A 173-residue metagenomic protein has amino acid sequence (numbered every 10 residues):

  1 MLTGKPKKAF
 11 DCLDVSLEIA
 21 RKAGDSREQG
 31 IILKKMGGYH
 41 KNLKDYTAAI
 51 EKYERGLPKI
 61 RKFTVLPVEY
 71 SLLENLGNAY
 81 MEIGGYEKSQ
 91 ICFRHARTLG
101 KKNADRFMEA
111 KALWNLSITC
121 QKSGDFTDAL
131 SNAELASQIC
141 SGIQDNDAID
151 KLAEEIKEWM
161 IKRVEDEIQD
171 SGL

Functional and structural regions predicted by a protein language model:
M1-L2, R27-N42, P67-E82, F107-I118 (+1 more regions): Conserved alpha-helical positions within TPR/SEL1-like repeat arrays
V15-I19, D25, L57-K62, R97-K101 (+3 more regions): Amphipathic alpha-helical segments of tetratricopeptide repeats
Q121, F126-Q144: TPR/TPR-like (Sel1-like) alpha-helical repeat modules
K122, I156-L173: Alpha-helical linker/edge segments of TPR/alpha-solenoid repeat scaffolds and analogous pre-/post-domain helices
